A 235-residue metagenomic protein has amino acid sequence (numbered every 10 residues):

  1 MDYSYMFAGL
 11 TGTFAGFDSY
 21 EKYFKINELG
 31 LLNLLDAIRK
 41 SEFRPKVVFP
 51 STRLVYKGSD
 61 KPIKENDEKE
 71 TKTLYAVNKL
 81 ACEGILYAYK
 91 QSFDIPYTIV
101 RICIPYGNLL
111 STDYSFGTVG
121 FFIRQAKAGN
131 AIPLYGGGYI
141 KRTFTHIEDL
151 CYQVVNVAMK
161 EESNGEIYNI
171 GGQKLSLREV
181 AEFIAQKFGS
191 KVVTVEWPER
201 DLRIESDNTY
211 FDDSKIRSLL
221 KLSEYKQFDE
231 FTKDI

Functional and structural regions predicted by a protein language model:
M1-I26: NAD(P)H-binding glycine-rich loop region in Rossmannoid oxidoreductase-like domains and their noncatalytic homologs
Y3-M6, L32-L74: Conserved Rossmann-fold NAD(P)-dependent oxidoreductase catalytic core, especially the SDR/UDP-sugar
M6, K46-S51, V55, T98-I104 (+2 more regions): Structural signature of the Rossmann-like NAD(P)-dependent dehydrogenase/reductase core
F14-K22, G58-P62, S111-T112: Conserved catalytic-core motifs of eukaryotic protein kinase domains, centered on the activation segment
G30-L34, I38, I85-L86, Q153 (+1 more regions): Hydrophobic positions on the long internal alpha-helix of Rossmann-like NAD(P)-dependent oxidoreductase domains
K61, Y87-K141, I147-N156, I184-A185: NAD(P)-dependent short-chain dehydrogenase/reductase
L74, N78-A81: Active-site helix of classical SDR
A128-N130, L134-I235: C-terminal substrate-binding subdomain of Rossmann-fold SDR/epimerase-dehydratase oxidoreductases
